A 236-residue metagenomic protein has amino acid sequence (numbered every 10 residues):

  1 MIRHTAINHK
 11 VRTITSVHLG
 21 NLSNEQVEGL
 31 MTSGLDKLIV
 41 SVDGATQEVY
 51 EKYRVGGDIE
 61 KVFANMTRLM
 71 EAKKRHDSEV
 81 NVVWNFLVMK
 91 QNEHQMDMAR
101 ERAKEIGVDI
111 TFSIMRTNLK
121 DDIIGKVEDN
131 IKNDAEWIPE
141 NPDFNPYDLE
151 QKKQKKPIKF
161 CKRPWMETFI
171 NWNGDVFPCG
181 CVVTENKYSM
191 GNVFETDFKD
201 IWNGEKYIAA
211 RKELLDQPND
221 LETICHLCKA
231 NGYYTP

Functional and structural regions predicted by a protein language model:
M1-A45: Conserved SAM/AdoMet-binding glycine-rich loop
V17-L19, V88, K229: Short, flexible loop/turn elements at secondary-structure junctions
E28-N203, I208-Q217: Radical SAM enzyme [4Fe-4S]-AdoMet core and its adjacent flexible, acidic and glycine-rich loops/tails across
N219-P236: Cysteine-cluster motifs in flexible loop/terminal segments that predominantly coordinate metals
